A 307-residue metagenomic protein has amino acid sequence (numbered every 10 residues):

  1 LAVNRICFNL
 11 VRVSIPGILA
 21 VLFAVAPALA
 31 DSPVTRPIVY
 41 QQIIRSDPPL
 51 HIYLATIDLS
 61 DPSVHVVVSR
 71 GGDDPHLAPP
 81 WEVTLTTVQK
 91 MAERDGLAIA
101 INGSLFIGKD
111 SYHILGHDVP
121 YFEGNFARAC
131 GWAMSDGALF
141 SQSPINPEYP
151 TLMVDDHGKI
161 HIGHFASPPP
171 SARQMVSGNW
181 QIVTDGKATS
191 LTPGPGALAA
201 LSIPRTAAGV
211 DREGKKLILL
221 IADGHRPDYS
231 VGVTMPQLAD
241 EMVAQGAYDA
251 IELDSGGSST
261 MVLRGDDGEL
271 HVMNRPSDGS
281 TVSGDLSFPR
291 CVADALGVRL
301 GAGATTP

Functional and structural regions predicted by a protein language model:
L1-V11: N-terminal secretory signal peptides that target proteins for export/translocation
R12-A26: Bacterial N-terminal signal peptides
L29-T151, H161-I162: Zymogen propeptides
D61-P62, S104-K109, P168-P169, G224-P227 (+2 more regions): Solvent-exposed loop/turn segments at secondary-structure junctions within structured extracellular/periplasmic domains
S69-H76, A166-S171, I221-R226: Short, solvent-exposed aromatic-acidic interface loops
A100, A208, D254: A residue-level signal for conserved active-site and pocket-lining positions in enzyme catalytic cores
H113-Q142, P193-R212, K216-D249, S258-T306: Conserved, well-ordered active-site substructure
A172-A197: Short, conserved active-site entrance elements at the starts or edges of catalytic domains
